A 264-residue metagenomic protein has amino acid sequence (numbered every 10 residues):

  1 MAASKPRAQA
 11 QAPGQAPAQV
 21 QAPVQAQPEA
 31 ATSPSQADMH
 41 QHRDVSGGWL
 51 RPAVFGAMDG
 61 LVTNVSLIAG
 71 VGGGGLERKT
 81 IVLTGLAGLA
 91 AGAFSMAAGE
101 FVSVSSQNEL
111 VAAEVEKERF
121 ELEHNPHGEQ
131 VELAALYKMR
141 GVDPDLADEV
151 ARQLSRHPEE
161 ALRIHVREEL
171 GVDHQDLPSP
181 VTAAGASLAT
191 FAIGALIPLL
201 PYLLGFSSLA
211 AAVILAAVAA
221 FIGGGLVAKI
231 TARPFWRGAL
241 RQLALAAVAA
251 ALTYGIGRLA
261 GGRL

Functional and structural regions predicted by a protein language model:
A2-R7, V24-P52, V104-S187: Cytosol/matrix-facing amphipathic helices and coiled-coil assembly/linker segments of eukaryotic membrane proteins
A3-R7, Q27-S103: Internal alpha-helical transmembrane segments
W49-I68, H174-L200: Transmembrane alpha-helical segments and their cytosolic interface motifs in multi-pass membrane proteins
D59, A98, A147, F191 (+2 more regions): Residue-level signature of catalytic and energy-coupling elements of molecular machines, predominantly ATP/GTP-dependent
F206-V218: Structural signature of hydrophobic alpha-helical transmembrane segments
I222-A249: Interfacial loop-to-transmembrane junctions
Y254-L264: Juxtamembrane boundary at the C-terminal end of a transmembrane helix
